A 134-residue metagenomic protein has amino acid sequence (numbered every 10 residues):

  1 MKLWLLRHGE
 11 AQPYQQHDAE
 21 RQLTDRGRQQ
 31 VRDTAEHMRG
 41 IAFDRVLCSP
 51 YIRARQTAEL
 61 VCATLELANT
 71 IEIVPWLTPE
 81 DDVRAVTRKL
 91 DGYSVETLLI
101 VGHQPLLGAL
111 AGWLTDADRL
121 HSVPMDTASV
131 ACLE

Functional and structural regions predicted by a protein language model:
K2-R84, L107-G108, H121, M125-A128: Active-site-proximal alpha-helix that buttresses catalytic centers in soluble enzyme cores
A85-E134: Active-site-adjacent alpha-helix immediately C-terminal to a catalytic or transition-state-stabilizing loop
